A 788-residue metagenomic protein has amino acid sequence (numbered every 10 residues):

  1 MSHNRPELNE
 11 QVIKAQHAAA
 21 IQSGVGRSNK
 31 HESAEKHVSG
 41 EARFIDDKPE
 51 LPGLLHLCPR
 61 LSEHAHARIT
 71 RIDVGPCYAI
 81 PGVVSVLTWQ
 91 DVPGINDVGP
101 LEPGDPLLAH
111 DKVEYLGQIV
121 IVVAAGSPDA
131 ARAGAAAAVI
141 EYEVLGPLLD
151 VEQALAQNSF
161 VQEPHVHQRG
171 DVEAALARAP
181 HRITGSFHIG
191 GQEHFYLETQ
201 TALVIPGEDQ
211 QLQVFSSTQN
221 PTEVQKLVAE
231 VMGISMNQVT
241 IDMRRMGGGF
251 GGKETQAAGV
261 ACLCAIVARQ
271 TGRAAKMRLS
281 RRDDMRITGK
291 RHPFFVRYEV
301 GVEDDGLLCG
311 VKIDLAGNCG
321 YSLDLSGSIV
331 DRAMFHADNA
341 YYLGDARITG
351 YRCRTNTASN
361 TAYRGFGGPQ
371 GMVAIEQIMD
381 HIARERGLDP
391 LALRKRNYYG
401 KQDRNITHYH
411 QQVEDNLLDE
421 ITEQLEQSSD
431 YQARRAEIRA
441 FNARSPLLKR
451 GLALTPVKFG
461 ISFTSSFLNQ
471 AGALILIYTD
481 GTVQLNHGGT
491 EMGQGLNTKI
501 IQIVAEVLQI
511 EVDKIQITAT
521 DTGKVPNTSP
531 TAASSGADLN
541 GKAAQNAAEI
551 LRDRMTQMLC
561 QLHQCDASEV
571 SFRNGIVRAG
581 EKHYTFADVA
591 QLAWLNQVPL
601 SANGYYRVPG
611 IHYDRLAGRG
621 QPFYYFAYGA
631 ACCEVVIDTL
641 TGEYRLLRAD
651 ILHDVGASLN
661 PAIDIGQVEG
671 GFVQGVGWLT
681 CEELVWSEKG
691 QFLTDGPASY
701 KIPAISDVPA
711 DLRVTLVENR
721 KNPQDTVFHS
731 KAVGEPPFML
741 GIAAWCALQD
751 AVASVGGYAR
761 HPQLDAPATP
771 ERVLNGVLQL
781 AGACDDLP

Functional and structural regions predicted by a protein language model:
M1-P164, R182-G185, Q270: Flexible, low-hydrophobicity surface segments
S2-P6, W89-Q90, G233-Q238, A268-A275 (+5 more regions): C-terminal catalytic domains of large/alpha subunits in multi-subunit enzymes
R27, E32-G40, V166-A202, P293-I378 (+2 more regions): Glycine-rich loop/linker segments at domain edges
N96-L101, G134-A137, S216, Q225-L227 (+13 more regions): Short acidic, glycine/serine/threonine-rich loops at helix termini
E152-M232, Y398-T482, L693-I705, D711-T715: Helix-loop-helix junctions that connect adjacent transmembrane helices in secondary transporters/permeases, recognized
N220-P221, A229-G233, Q256-V267, P293 (+3 more regions): A glycine- and small-aliphatic-rich helix-loop capping segment at beta-alpha/alpha-beta transitions that lines
G247-G272, K276-R278, L496-V504: Thiamine diphosphate
